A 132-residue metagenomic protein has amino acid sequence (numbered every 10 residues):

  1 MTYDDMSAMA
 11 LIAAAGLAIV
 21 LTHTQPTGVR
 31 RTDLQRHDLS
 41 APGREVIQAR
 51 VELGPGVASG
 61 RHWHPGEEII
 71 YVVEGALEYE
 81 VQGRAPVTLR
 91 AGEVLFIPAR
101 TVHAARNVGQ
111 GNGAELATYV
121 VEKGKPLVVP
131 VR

Functional and structural regions predicted by a protein language model:
T2-R50, P86, F96, P126-R132: A short, N-terminal "cap"/entry segment at the start of jelly-roll beta-barrel domains of the cupin/DSBH fold
R31, S59, Y79-E80, V102 (+2 more regions): Membrane-topology and secretion signals of cell-surface/extracellular proteins
R44-V46, G56-I69: A short beta-loop-beta micro-motif enriched in histidine and acidic residues
L53-G54, G83-R100: Short acidic-glycine-tyrosine-enriched beta hairpin
S59-H64, V81, T88, R106-V108: Short histidine-centered beta-strand/loop micro-motifs that create catalytic or ligand/metal-coordination sites
H64-G83, E93: Glycine- and acidic-residue-biased ligand/ion/polar-headgroup-sensing regions
E78, P86, R100-K125: Ligand-binding loop in jelly-roll beta-barrel domains
